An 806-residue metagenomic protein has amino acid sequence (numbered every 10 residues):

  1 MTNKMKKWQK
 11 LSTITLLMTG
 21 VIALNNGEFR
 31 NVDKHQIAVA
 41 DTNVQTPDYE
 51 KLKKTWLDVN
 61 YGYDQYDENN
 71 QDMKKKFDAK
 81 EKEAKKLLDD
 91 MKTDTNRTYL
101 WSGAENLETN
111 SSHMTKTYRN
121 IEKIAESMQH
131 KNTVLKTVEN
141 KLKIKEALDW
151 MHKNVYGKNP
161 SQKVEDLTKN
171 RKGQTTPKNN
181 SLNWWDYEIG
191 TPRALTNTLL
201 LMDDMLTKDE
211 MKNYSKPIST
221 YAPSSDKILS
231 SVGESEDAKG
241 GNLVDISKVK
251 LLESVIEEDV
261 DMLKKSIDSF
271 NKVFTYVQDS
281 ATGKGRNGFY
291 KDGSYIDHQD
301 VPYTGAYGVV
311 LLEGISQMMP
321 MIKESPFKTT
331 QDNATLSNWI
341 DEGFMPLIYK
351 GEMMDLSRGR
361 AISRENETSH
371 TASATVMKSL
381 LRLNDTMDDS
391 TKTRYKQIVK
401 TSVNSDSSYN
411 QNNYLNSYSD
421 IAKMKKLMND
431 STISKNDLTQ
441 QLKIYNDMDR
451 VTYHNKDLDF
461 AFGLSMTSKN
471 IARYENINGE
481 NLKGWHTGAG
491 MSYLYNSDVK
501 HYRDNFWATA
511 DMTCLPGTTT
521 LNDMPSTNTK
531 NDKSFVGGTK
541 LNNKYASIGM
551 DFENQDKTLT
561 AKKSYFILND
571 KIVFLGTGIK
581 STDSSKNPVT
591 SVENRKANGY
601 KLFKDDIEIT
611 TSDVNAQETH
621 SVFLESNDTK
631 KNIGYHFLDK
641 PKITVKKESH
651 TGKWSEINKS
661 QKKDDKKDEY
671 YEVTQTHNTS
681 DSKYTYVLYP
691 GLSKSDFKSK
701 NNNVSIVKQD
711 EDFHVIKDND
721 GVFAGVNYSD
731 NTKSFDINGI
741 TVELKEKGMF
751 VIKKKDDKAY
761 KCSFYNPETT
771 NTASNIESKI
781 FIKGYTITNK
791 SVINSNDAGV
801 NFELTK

Functional and structural regions predicted by a protein language model:
M1-A40: Gram-positive Sec-dependent secretion signals
A40-M114: Low-complexity, Ser/Thr/Pro/Gly-enriched N-terminal "stalk/linker" regions
N43-P47, K51, E68-K82, S112-T115 (+9 more regions): Alpha-helix boundary/N-cap detector
K54, D166, G576-G578: N-terminal functional module detector in eukaryotic proteins
M91-E365: Aromatic-lined, polymer-binding surfaces characteristic of secreted/periplasmic polysaccharide-degrading enzymes
M318-Q331, L336-A773, E777, F781-G784: Extended polysaccharide-engagement surfaces of secreted carbohydrate-active enzymes
D447, S682-V687, S791-K806: C-terminal beta-strand-rich structural cap/linker in extracellular carbohydrate-active enzymes
T786-N789: Surface-exposed loop/edge segments in extracytoplasmic proteins
